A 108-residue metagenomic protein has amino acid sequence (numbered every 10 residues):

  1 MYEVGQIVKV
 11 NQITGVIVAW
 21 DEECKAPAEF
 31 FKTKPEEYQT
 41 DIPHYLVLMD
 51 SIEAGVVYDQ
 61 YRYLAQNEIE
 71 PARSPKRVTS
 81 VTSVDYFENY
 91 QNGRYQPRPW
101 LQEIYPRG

Functional and structural regions predicted by a protein language model:
M1-N11, V16-V18: Short coil-to-beta transition motif at edge beta-strands of beta-rich domains
Y2, F30-F31, Y45, F87: Aromatic side chains
C24-T33: Short, solvent-exposed secondary-structure boundary/capping segments
E36: Phosphate-recognition beta-domain surfaces
T40-G108: Intrinsically disordered, low-complexity, charged/polar segments
